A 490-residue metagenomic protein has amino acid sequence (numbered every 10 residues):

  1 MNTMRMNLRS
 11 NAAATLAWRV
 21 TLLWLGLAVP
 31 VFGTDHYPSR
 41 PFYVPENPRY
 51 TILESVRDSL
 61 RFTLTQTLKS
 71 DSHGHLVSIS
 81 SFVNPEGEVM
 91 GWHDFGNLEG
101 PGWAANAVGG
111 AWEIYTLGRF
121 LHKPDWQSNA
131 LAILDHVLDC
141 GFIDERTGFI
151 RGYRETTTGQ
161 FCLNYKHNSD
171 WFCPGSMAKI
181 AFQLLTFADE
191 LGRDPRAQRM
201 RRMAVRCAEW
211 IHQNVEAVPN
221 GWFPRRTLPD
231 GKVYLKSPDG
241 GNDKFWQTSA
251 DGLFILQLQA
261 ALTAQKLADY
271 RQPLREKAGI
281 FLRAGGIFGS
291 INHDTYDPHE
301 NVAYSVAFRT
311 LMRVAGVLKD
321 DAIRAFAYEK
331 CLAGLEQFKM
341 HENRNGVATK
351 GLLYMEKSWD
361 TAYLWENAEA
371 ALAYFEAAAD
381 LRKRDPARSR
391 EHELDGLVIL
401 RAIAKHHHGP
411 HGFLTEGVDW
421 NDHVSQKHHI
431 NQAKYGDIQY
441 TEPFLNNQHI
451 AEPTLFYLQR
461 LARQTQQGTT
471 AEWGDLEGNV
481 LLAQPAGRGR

Functional and structural regions predicted by a protein language model:
M1-T15: N-terminal secretory signal peptides that target proteins for export/translocation
R19-P30: Bacterial N-terminal signal peptides
G33-N106, S128-H167, W210-Y234, R275 (+4 more regions): Low-complexity, Ser/Thr/Pro/Gly-enriched N-terminal "stalk/linker" regions
H36-R40, L98-R119, S169-D189, K236-T263 (+4 more regions): Well-ordered alpha-helical segments within folded domains of soluble proteins
Y37-R57, L117-L131, F187-A208, P219 (+6 more regions): Structural helix-adjacent loops and short alpha-helical linkers that scaffold large soluble proteins
V56-H75, I79, I143, E276-Y296 (+3 more regions): Non-catalytic carbohydrate-binding regions of carbohydrate-active enzymes
C162-N168, D189-Q198, R202-E216, P224-A268 (+5 more regions): Active-site lining segments of carbohydrate-active enzymes
